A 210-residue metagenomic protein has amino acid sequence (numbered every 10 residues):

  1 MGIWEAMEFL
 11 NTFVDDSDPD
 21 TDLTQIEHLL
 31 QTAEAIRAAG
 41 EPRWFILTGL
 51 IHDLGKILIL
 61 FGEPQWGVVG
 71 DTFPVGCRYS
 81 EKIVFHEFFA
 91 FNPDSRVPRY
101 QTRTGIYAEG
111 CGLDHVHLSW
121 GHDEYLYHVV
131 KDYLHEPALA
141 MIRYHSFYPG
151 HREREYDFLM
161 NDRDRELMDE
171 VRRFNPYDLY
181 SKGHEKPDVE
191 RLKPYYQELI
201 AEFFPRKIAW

Functional and structural regions predicted by a protein language model:
M1-L23, L192: Secreted/extracellular ectodomain signature
F13-D16, Y177, E202, R206: Surface-exposed polar/charged interaction patches
T21-E190: Divalent metal-dependent catalytic cores for phosphoryl transfer on phosphate-bearing substrates
P194-W210: C-terminal helix/juxtamembrane-tail motif
